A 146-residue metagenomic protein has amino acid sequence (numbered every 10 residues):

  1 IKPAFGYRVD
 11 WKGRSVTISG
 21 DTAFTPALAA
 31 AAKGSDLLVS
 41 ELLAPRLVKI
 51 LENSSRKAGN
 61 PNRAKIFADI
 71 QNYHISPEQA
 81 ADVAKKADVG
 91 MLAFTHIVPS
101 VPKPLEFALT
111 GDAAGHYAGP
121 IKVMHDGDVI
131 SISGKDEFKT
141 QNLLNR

Functional and structural regions predicted by a protein language model:
I1-K2: A short catalytic or substrate-binding loop motif that flags glycine-/basic-rich loops and adjacent residues that bind
F5-G6, K12-S15, A23-D126: Cap/insert and terminal regions of metallo-dependent hydrolase folds
A114-H116, I132-R146: A short C-terminal boundary segment appended to hydrolase-like catalytic domains
V123-K135: Class I S-adenosyl-L-methionine
